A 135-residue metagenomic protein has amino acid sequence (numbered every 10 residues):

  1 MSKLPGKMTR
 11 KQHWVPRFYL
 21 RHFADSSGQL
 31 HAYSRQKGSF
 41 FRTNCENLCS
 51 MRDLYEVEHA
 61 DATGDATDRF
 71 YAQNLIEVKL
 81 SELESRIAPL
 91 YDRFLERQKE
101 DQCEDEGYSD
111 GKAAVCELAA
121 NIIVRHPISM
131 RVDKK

Functional and structural regions predicted by a protein language model:
M1-K135: Alpha-helical structural context detector biased toward long hydrophobic helices
